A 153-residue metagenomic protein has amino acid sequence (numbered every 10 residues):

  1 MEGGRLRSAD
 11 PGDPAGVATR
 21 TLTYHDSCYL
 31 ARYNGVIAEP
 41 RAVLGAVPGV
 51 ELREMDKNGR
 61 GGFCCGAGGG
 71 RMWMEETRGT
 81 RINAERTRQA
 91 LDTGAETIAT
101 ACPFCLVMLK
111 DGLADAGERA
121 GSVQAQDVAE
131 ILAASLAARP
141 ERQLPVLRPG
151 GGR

Functional and structural regions predicted by a protein language model:
M1-R153: Iron-sulfur cluster-binding electron-transfer modules in prokaryotic oxidoreductases
